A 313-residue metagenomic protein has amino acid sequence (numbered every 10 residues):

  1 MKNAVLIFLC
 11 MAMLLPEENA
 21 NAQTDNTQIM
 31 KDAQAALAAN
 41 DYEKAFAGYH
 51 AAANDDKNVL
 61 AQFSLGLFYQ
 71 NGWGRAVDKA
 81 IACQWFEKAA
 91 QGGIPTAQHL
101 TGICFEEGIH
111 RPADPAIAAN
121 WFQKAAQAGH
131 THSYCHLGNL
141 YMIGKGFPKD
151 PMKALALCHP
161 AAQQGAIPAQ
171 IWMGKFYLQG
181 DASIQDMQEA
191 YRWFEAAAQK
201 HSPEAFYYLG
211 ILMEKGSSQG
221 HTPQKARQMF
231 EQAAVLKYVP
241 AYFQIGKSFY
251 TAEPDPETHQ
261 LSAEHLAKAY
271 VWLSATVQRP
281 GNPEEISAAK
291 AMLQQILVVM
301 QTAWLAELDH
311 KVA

Functional and structural regions predicted by a protein language model:
I7-P16: Bacterial N-terminal signal peptides
A20-A22: Boundary at the C-terminal end of the N-terminal hydrophobic targeting segment
D25, A36, D41, D55-N58 (+16 more regions): Short helix-capping/linker turns of helical repeat alpha-solenoids
N26, Q278-A313: Terminal, low-structured helical/coil segments at or just beyond the last alpha-helical repeat
I29-A35, G48, A52, S64-N71 (+6 more regions): Hydrophobic face of amphipathic alpha-helices that form TPR/SEL1-like repeat modules and related alpha-solenoid
A39-A47, A76-W85, P112-W121, P148-L157 (+3 more regions): Structural signature of tandem alpha-helical TPR/SEL1-like repeats, specifically the intra-repeat loop/turn
A51-A52, K88-A89, K124-A125, P160-A161 (+3 more regions): Canonical positions in the second alpha-helix
F63-S64, T96-L100, C135-H136, I171-W172 (+4 more regions): Alpha-solenoid helical repeat scaffolds
